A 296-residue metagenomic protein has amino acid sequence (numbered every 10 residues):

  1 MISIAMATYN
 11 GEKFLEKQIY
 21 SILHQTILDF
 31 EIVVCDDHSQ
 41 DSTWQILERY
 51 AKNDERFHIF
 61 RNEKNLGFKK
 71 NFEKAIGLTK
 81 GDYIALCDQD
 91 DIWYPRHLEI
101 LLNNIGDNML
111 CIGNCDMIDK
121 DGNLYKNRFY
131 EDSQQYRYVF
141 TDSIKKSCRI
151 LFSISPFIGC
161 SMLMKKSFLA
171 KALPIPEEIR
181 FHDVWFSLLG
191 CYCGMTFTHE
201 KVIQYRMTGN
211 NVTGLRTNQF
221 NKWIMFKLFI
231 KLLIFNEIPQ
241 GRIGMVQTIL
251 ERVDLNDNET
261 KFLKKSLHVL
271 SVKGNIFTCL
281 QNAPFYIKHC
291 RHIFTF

Functional and structural regions predicted by a protein language model:
M1-N218: Nucleotide-sugar donor-binding/catalytic module of glycosyltransferases that assemble extracellular/cell-envelope
R149-F152, I179-R180, V184-W185, Y192 (+2 more regions): C-terminal subregions of glycosyltransferases and related glycan-biosynthesis enzymes
